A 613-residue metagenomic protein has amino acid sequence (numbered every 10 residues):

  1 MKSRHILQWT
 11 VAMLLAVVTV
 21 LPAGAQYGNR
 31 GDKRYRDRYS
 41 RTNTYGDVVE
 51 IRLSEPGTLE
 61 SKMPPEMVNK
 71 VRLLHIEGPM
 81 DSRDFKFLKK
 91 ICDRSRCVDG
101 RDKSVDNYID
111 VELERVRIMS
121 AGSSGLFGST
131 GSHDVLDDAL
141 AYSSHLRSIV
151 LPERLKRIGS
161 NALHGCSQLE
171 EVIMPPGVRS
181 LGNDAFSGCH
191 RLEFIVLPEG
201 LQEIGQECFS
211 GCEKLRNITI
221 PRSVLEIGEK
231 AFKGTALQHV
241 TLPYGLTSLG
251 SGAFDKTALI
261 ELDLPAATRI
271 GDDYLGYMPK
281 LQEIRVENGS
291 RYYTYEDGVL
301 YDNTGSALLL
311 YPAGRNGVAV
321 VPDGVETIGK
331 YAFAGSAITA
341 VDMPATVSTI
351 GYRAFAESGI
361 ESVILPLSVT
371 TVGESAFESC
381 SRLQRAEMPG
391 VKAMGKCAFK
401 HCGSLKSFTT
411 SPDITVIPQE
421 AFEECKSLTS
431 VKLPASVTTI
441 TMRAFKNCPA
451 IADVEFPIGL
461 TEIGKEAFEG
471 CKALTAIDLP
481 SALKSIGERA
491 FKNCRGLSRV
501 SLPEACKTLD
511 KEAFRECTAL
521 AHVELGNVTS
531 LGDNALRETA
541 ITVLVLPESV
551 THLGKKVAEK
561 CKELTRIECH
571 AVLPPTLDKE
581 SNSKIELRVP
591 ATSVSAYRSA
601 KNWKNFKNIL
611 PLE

Functional and structural regions predicted by a protein language model:
K2-V11: Bacterial N-terminal signal peptides that target proteins for export
T10-V20: Bacterial N-terminal signal peptides
L21-A25: Sec/Tat signal peptide C-region and signal peptidase I cleavage site
Q26-R34: Cleaved targeting-peptide boundary
Y35-S61, P65, S95, T294: The feature captures the LRR N-terminal capping module
G46-S54, R72-M80, G100-D134, S144-R157 (+21 more regions): Structural signature of tandem-repeat unit edges
T58-M67, D84-D93, G122-S124, N161 (+7 more regions): Short, T/G/N/S-enriched strand-turn elements that build extracellular solenoid repeat scaffolds
D138-A139, G159-A162, G182-S187, G205-C208 (+15 more regions): Consensus positions within tandem repeat domains that build extended binding/scaffold surfaces
